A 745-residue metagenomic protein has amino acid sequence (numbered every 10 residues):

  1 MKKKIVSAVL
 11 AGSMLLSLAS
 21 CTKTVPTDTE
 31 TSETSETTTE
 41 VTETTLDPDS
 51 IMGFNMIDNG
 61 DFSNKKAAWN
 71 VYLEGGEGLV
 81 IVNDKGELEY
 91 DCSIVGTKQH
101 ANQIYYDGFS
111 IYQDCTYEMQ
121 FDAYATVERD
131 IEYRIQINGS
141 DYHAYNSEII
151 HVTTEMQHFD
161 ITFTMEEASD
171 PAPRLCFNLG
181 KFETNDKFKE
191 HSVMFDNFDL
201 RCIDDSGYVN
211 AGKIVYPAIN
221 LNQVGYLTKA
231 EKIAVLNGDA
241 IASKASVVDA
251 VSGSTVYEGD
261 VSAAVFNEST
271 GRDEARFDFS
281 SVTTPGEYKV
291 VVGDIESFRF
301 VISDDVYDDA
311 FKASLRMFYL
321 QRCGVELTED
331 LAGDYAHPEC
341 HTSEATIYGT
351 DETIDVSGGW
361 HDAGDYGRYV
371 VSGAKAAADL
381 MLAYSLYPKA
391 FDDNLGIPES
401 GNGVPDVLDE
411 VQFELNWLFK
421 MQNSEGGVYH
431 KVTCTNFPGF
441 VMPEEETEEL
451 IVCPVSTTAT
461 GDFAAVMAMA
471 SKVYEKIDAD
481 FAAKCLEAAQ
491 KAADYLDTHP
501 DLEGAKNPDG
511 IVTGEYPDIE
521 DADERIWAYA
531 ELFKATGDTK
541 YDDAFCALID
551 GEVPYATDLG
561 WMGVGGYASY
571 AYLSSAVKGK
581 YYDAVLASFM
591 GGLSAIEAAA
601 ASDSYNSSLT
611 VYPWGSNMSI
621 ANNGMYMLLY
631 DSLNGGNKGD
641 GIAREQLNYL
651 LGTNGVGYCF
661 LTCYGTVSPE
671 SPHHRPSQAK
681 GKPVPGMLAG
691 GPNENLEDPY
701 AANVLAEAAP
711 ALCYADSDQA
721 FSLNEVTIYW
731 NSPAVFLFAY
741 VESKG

Functional and structural regions predicted by a protein language model:
L18-E36: Sec-dependent signal peptide cleavage junction
T42-E74, F318, L650: Extracellular carbohydrate-recognition regions
F62, H158-F198: Extracellular beta-strand ligand-recognition surfaces/modules
F62, Q103-I131, F159-M165, N197-D199: Extra-cytoplasmic beta-strand recognition segments
Y72-L73, D91-E118, D130-I149, N178-F182 (+1 more regions): Secreted extracellular polysaccharide-interacting domains
G78-K98: Short carbohydrate-recognition loop motifs
S140-A172, F266, R272: Extracellular carbohydrate recognition and processing domains and analogous Trp-centered ligand-binding platforms
Q223-F298, R316, L320-A374, A378 (+6 more regions): Aromatic (Trp/Tyr) and acidic
